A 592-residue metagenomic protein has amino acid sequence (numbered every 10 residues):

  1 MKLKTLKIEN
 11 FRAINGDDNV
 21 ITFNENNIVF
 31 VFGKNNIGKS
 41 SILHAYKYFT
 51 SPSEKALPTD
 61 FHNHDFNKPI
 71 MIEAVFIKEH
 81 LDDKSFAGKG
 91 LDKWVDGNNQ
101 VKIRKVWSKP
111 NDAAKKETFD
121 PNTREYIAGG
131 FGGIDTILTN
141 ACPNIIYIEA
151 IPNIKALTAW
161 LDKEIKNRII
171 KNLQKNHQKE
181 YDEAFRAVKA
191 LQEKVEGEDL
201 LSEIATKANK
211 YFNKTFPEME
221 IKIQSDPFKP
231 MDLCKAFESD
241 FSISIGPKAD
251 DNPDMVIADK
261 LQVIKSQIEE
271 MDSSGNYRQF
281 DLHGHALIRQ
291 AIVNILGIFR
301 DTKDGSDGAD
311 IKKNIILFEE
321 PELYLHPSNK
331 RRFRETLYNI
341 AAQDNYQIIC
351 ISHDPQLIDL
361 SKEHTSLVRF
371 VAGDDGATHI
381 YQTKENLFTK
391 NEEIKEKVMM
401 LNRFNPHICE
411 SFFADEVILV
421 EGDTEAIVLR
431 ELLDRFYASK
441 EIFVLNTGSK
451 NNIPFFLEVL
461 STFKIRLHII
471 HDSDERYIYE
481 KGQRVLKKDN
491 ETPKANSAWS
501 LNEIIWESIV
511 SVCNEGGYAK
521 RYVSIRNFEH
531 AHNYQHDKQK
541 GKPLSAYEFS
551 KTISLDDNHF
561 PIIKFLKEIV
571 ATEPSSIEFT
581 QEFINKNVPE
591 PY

Functional and structural regions predicted by a protein language model:
M1-S51, D254-N402, P406-H407, I427 (+1 more regions): Switch/communication elements of ASCE P-loop NTPase nucleotide-binding domains
K4, N144, N314-I315, E416 (+1 more regions): The start of beta-strands in P-loop NTPase/AAA+ ATPase cores
F23, N63-N67, W94-D96, I137-C142 (+5 more regions): Conserved catalytic network of the ASCE P-loop NTPase/AAA+ motor domain
L43-D96: Conserved P-loop NTP-binding catalytic core
N67-I72, N98-K102, A141-I145, Y346 (+4 more regions): Short glycine-/polar-rich loops that comprise or flank the Walker A/P-loop and associated switch/sensor motifs
L81-R186: Electropositive, glycine-dotted interaction segments that contact anionic polymers or phosphate-rich ligands
V95, I137-T139, F404-L419, D423-Y592: Acidic, Mg2+-coordinating catalytic modules of nucleic-acid enzymes
L157, I169-F318: Extended helical coiled-coil dimerization/tether regions that scaffold and oligomerize large DNA-maintenance assemblies
